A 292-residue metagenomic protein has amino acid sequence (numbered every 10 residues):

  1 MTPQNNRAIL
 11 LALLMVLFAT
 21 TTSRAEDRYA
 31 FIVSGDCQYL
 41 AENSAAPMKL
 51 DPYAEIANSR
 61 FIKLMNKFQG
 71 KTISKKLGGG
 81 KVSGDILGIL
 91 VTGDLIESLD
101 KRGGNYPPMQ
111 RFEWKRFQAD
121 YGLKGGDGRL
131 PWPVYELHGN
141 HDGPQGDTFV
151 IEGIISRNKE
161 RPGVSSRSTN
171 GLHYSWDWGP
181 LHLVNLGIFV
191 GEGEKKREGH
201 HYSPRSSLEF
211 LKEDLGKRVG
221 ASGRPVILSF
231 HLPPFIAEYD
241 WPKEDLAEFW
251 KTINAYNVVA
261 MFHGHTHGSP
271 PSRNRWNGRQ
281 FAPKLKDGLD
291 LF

Functional and structural regions predicted by a protein language model:
M1-L10: Bacterial N-terminal signal peptides that target proteins for export
L11-A19: Bacterial N-terminal signal peptides
S23-Y106: N-terminal active-site segment of His-dependent metallophosphoesterases
V33-G35, L87-D94, V134-G139, L228-H231 (+2 more regions): Active-site neighborhood of phospho(di)ester-bond hydrolases with catalytic His/Asp-centered motifs
C37-L40, F61-K71, S98, D120-D127 (+3 more regions): Structured segments of extracytoplasmic/periplasmic soluble domains in secreted or envelope-associated proteins
D51, S98-F210, E248-N254, G268-F292: Extended active-site neighborhood of metal-dependent phosphoesterases/phosphodiesterases
S59-G80, K159-G171, H200-R218: A Trp-anchored, charged/polar loop motif used as the substrate-binding/catalytic surface of acyl/ester-handling
R218-A237: Short acidic, glycine-rich surface-loop motifs adjacent to enzyme active sites
